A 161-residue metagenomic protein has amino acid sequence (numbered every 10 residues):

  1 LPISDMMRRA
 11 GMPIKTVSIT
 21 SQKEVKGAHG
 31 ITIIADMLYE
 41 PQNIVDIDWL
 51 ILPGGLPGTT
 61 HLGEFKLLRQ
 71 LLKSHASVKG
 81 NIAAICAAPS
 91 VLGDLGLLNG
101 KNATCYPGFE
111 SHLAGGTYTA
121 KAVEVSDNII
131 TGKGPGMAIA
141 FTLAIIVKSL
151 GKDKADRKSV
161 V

Functional and structural regions predicted by a protein language model:
D5-I19, A35-V161: Active-site-adjacent pocket-lining segments in enzyme domains
I19-V25: Short active-site-proximal "capping" loops at secondary-structure junctions
K26-D36: A cross-family phosphate/adenosyl-ligand binding-site feature
